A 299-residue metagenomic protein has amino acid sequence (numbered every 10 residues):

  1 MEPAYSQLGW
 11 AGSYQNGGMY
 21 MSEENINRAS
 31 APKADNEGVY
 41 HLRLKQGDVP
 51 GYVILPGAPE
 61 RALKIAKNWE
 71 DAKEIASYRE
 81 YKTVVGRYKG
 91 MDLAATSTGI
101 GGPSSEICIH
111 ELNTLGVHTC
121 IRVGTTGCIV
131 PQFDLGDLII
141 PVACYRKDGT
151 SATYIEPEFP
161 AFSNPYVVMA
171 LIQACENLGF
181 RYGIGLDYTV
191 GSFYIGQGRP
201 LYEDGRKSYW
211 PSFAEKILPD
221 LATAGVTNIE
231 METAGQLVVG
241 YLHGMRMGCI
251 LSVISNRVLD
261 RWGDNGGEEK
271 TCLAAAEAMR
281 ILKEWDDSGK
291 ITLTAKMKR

Functional and structural regions predicted by a protein language model:
Y20-A170, A174-N177: Metabolite-binding pocket within alpha/beta catalytic cores that recognizes anionic/polar moieties
A72-S77, G179-L186, E284-K296: Flexible, glycine/charged-enriched surface loops at secondary-structure junctions
N113-T114, A222, Y241: Non-catalytic positions within long, well-ordered alpha-helices that form the structural scaffold/packing of enzyme
G127, L186-Y194, G235, H243 (+1 more regions): Glycine-rich beta-alpha junction loops
F162-G225: Active-site rim beta-loop-alpha module in soluble metabolic enzymes
A234-N265: Zn-dependent metallopeptidase/amidohydrolase metal-coordination segment
N256-R299: His/Asp/Glu-rich mid-to-C-terminal helical/loop segments that flank catalytic regions of hydrolases
